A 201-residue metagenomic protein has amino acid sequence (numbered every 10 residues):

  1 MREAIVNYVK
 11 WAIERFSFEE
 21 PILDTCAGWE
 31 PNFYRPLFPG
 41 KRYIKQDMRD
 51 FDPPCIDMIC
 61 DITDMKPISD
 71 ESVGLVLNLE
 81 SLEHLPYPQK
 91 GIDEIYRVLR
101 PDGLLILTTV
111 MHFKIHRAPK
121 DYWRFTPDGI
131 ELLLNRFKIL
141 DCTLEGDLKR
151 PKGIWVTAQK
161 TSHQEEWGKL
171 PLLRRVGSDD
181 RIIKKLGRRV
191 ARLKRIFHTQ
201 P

Functional and structural regions predicted by a protein language model:
M1-A27, P31-R35, P39-I44, W155 (+1 more regions): N-terminal accessory regions of S-adenosyl-L-methionine
W11, F16-H116, D128: Conserved SAM-binding loop
P86-V98, L104-P201: S-adenosyl-L-methionine-dependent methyltransferase catalytic module, highlighting the catalytic core
